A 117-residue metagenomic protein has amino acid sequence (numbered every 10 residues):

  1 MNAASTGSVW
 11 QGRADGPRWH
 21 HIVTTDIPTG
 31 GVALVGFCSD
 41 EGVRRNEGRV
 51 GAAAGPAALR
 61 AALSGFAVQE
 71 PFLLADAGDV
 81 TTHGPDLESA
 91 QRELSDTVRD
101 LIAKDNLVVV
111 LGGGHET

Functional and structural regions predicted by a protein language model:
M1-T117: Metal-dependent C-N hydrolase catalytic cores
